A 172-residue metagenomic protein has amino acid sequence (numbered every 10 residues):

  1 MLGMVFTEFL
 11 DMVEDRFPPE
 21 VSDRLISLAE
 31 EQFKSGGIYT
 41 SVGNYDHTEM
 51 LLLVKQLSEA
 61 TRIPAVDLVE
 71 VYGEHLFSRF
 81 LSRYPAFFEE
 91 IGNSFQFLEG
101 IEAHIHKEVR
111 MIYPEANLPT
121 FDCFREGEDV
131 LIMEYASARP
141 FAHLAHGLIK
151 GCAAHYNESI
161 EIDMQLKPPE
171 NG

Functional and structural regions predicted by a protein language model:
M1-V66, Y72, L76-F80, Y84: N-terminal low-complexity or simple alpha-helical regulatory segments that function as activation/interaction modules
V13, I105, V109, C152-Y156: Hydrophobic, Leu/Ile/Phe/Ala-enriched alpha-helical segments that form helix-helix packing faces
P18, E30, V109-Y113, K150-A153: Signal for well-folded cores of large energy- and translation-related assemblies
E49-H143: Amphipathic interaction/junction segments at domain boundaries or subunit interfaces
F121-D122, K150, L166: A generic local secondary-structure boundary/capping motif
H143-N157: Short, non-transmembrane amphipathic alpha-helical segments
E158-G172: Beta-rich nucleic-acid/ligand-interaction surfaces
